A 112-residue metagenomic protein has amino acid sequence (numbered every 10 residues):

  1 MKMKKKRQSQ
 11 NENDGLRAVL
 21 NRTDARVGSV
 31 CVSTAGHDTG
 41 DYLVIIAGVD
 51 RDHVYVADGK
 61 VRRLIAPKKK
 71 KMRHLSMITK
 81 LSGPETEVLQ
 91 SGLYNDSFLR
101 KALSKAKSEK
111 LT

Functional and structural regions predicted by a protein language model:
M1-V27, V32-T34, V44-T112: Ferredoxin-like alpha/beta domains used as RNA- or RNAP-binding modules
G36-T39: Short, charged beta-turn/beta-strand-edge "cap" motif at the junction between a beta-strand and an adjacent loop
